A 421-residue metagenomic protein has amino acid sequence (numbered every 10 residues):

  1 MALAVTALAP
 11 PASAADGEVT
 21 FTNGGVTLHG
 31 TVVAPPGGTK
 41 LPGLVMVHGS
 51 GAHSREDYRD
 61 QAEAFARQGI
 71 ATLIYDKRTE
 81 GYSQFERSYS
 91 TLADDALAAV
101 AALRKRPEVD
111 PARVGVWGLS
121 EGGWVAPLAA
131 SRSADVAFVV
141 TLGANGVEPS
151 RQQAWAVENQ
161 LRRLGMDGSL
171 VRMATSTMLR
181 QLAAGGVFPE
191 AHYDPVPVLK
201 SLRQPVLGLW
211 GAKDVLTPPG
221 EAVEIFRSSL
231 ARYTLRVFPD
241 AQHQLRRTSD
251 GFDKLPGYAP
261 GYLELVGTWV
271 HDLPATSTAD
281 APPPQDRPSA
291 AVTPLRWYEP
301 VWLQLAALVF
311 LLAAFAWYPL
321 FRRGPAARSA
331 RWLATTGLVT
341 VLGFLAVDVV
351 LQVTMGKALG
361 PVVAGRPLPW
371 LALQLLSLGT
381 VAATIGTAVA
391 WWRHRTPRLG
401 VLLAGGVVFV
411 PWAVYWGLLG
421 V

Functional and structural regions predicted by a protein language model:
A14-G38: N-terminal cap/lid segment of alpha/beta-hydrolase-fold proteins
K40-G49: Short beta-strand element of the alpha/beta-hydrolase
G51-A62, K77, G220: The serine-hydrolase catalytic nucleophile loop
A64-Y82: Conserved alpha/beta-hydrolase
R87-R106: Alpha/beta-hydrolase active-site loop
L202, G208-W210, D214: Short beta-strand/loop motif that positions the catalytic acidic residue of the alpha/beta-hydrolase fold
A241-Q244, D250-L303: Catalytic active-site module of serine/aspartate enzymes centered on a nucleophile-bearing elbow/loop
E299-V421: Alpha-helical transmembrane segments of integral membrane proteins
